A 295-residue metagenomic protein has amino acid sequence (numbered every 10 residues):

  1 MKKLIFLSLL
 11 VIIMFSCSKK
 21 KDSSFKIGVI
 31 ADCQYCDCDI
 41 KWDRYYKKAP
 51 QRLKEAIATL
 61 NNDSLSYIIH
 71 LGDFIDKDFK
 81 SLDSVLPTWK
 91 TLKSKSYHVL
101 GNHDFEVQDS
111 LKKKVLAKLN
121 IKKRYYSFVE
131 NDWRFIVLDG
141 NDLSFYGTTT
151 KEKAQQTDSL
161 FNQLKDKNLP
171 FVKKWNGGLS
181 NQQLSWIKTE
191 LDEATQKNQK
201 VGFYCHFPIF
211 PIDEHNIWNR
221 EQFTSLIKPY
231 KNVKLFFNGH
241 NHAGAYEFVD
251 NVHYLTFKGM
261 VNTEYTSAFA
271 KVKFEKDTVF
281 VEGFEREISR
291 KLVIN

Functional and structural regions predicted by a protein language model:
M1-S23: Bacterial Sec-dependent N-terminal signal peptides
C17-D83: N-terminal active-site segment of His-dependent metallophosphoesterases
V29-A31, I68-G72, S96-N102, G202-C205 (+2 more regions): Active-site neighborhood of phospho(di)ester-bond hydrolases with catalytic His/Asp-centered motifs
C33-D37, D142, P208-F210: A short, flexible beta-alpha/helix-coil linker loop
Y35, I75-D76, D104, R134 (+2 more regions): Short active-site segment of divalent metal-dependent hydrolases/proteases that encodes the spacing between
I40-R44, K80-S81, D213-I217, V293-N295: Short, solvent-exposed loop/turn segments at secondary-structure boundaries
L65, N198-Q199: Short, high-confidence coil segments that cap the C-terminus of an alpha-helix and link into the following beta-strand
K80-D192, K197, Q222-N232, E247-E282 (+1 more regions): Extended active-site neighborhood of metal-dependent phosphoesterases/phosphodiesterases
